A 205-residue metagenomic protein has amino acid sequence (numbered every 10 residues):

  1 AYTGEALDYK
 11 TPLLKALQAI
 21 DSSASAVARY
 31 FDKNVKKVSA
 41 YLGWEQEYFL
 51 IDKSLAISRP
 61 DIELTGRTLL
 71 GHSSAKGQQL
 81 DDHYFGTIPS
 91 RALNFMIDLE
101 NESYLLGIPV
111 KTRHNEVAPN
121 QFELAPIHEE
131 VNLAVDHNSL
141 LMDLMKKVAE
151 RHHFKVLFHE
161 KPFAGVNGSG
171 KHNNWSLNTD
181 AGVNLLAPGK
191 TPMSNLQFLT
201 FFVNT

Functional and structural regions predicted by a protein language model:
A1-F158, F163-T205: Glycine-rich, acidic/polar active-site loops that bind/position phosphate-bearing ligands
